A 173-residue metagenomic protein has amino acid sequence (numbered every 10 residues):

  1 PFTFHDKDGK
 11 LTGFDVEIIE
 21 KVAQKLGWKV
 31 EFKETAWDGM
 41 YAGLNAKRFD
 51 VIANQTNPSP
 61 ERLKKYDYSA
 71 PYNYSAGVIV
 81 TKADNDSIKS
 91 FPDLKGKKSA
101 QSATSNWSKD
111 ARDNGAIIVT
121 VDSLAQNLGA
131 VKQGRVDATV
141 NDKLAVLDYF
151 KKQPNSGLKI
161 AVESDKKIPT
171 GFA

Functional and structural regions predicted by a protein language model:
P1, F91-T104: Short loop->beta-strand "edge-of-pocket" segments that line small-molecule binding or catalytic clefts across diverse
P1-G13: Short glycine-rich His-centered loop
V16, E20, Q24, K29-D93 (+1 more regions): Acidic, polar ligand-binding/catalytic clefts
I18-I19, M40-G43, W107, N127-A130 (+2 more regions): Short, hydrophobic alpha-helical packing/hinge segments within bilobed ligand-binding/sensory domains
G27-K29, N45-N54, K97, Q133-A145 (+1 more regions): Alpha-to-beta junction loops
K29-A36, Q101, A116-L124, A130: Short beta-strand-to-loop elements that line the ligand-binding cleft of bilobed periplasmic-binding protein-like
L44, L63, S108-N114, K151-K152: Short loop/helix-cap segments at secondary-structure boundaries that form the rim of catalytic
N73-T81, K143, L147-A173: Periplasmic-binding protein-like
